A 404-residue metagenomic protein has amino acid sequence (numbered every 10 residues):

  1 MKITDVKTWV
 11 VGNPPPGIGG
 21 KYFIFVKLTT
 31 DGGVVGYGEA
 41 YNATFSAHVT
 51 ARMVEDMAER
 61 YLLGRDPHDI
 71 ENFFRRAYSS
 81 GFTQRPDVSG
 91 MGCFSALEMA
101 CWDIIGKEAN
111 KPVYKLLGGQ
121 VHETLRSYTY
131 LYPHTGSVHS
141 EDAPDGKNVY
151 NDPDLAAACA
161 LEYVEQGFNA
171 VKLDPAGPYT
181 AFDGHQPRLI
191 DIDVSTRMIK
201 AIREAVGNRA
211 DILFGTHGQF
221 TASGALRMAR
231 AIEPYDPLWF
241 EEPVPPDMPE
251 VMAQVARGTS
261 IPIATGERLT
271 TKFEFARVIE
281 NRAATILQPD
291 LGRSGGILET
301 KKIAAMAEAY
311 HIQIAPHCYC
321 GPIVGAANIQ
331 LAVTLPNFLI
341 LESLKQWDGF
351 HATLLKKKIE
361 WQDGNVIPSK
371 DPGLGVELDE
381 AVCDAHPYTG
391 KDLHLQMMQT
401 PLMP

Functional and structural regions predicted by a protein language model:
M1-G32, Y37, Y41-A43, Q346-A352 (+1 more regions): Structured beta-strand/loop patches that form or line metal/cofactor-binding pockets in enzymes
I3, G33, A58, L97 (+8 more regions): Conserved, mostly hydrophobic/aromatic
T29-A109: Metal- or metallocofactor-binding catalytic centers and their adjacent structured scaffolds across diverse enzyme
T30-G32, Y37, E108, R126 (+4 more regions): Ligand-binding pocket scaffold of soluble enzyme catalytic domains
H48, D56, N72, P86 (+4 more regions): Shared catalytic-loop signature of beta/alpha-barrel
T124, T129-Q254, G258: Metal-dependent enolase-superfamily TIM-barrel catalytic cores that perform enediolate-based chemistry
L374-P404: Extended hydrophobic packing segments that form well-structured cores
